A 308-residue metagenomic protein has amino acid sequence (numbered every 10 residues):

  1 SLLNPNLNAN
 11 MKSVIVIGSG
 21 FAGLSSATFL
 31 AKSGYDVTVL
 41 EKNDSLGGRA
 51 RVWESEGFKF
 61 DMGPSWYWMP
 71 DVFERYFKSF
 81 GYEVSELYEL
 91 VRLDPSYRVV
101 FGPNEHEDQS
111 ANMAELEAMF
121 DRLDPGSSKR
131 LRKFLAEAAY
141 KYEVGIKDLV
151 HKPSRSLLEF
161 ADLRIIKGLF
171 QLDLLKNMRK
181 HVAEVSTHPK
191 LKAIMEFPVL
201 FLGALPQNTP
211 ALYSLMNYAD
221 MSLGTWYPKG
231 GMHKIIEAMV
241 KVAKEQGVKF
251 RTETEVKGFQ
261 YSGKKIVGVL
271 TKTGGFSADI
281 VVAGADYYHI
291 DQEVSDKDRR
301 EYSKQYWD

Functional and structural regions predicted by a protein language model:
S1-N10: N-terminal amphipathic/basic-hydrophobic helices that include classical n-h-c signal peptides and signal-anchor
K12-E143: N-terminal glycine-rich phosphate/pyrophosphate-binding loop and immediately adjacent elements
S13, V267, D279: Conserved acidic residues
G102-P210: Rossmann-like flavin
L169-M178, M221-K241: Short beta-strand to alpha-helix junction loop
T225, K229-A238, E245, F259 (+1 more regions): Glycine-rich loop(s) and the adjacent beta-strand/alpha-helix scaffold that form part
T252-I266: A conserved short coil-to-beta-strand element within the FAD-binding core of flavoproteins
